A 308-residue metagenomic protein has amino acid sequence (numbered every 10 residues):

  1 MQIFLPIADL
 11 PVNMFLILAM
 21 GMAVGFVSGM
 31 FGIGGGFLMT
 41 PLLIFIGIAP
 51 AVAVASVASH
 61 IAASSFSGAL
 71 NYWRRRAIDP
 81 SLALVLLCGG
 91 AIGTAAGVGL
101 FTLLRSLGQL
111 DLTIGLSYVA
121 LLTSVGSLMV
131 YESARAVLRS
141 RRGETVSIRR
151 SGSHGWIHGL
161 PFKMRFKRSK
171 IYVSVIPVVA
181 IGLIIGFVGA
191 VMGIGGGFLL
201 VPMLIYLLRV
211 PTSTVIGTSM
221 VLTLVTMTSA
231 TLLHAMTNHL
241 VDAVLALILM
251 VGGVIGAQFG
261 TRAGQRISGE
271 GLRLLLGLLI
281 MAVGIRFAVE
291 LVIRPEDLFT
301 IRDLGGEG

Functional and structural regions predicted by a protein language model:
M1-M20, R74-I184, Y206, M236-G308: Juxtamembrane transmembrane-helix boundary motif
I17-G21, S59-A62, I181-G182, V215 (+1 more regions): Alpha-helical transmembrane segments of multi-pass membrane proteins
G21, G25-I33, F37, S64-A69 (+7 more regions): Transmembrane alpha-helical segments of multi-pass membrane transport proteins and ion-pumping complexes
F26-G36, R74-P80, L208-G217, Q265-G271: Membrane-helix interface "capping/anchor" motifs
G36-A83: Juxtamembrane transmembrane-helix termini in multi-pass membrane transport proteins
M39-V52, L199-T214, L233: Interfacial segments of multi-pass membrane proteins
G47-V57, P80-V85, V210-S219, A243-L247: The feature identifies polytopic integral membrane transport proteins across all domains of life
V54-S65, L87-A91, S219-L224, G253-V254 (+1 more regions): Transmembrane helix-bundle signature of multi-pass membrane transporters/permeases
